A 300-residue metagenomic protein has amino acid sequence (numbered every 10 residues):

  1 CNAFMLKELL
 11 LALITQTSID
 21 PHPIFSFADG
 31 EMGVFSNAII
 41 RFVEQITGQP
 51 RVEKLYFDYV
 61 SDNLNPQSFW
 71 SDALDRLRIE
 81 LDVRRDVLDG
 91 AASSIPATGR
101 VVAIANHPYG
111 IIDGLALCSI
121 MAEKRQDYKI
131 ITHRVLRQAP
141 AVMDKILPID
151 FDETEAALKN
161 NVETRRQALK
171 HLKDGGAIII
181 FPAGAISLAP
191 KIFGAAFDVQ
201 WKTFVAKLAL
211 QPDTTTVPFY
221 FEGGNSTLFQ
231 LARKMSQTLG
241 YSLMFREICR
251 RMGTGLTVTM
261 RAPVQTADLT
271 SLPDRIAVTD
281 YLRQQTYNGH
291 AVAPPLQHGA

Functional and structural regions predicted by a protein language model:
N2-I104, G114-A116, R125-D127, Q297-A300: Membrane-anchoring hydrophobic helices of lipid-metabolizing enzymes
L6, V162-A300: Non-catalytic C-terminal accessory region of glycerolipid acyltransferases and related lyso-lipid remodeling enzymes
G48-Q49, V102-A157: Catalytic core of membrane glycerolipid acyltransferases/transacylases, capturing the structured, soluble-facing
W70-R76, A139, I248-R251: Short, conserved catalytic or adaptor-binding loops enriched in Gly and charged residues
L74-D82, H107, T154-K159, G194-A195: Short, flexible loop segments at the rims of nucleotide/cofactor-binding pockets, characterized by
I79-A92, T132-L136, R165-K170: Short, charged beta->alpha transition segments
L81, Y128-I130, I178, T216: Hydrophobic beta-strand scaffold residues
G90-A92, R137-A139, E153-L158, V264-L269: A short acidic, often aromatic-flanked loop/helix-cap motif at beta-alpha or helix-coil junctions that lines enzyme
